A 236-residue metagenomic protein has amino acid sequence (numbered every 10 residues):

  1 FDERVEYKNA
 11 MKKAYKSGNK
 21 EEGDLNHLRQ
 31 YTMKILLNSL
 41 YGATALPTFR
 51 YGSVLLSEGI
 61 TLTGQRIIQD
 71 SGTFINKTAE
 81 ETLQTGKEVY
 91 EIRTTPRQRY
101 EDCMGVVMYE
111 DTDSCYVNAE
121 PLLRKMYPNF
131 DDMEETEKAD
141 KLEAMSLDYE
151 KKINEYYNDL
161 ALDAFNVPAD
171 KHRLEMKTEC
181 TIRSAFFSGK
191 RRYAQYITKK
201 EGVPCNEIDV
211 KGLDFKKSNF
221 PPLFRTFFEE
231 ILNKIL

Functional and structural regions predicted by a protein language model:
F1-L236: Conserved acidic
